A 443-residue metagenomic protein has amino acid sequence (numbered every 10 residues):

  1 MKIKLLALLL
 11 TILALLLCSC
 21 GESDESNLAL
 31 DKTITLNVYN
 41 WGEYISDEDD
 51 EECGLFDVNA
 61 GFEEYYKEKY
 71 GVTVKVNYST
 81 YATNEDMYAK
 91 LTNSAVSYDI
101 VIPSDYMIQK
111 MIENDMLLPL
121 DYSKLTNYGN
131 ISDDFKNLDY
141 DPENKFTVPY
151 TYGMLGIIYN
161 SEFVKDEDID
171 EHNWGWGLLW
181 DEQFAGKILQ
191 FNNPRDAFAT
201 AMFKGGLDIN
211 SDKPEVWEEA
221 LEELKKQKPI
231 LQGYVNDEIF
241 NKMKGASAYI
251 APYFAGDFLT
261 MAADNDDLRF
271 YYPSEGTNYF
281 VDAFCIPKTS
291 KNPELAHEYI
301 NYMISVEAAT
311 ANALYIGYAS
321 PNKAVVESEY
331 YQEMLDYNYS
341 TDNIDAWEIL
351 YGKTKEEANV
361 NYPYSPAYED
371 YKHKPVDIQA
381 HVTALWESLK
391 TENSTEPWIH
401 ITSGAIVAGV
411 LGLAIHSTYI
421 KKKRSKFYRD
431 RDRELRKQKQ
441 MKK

Functional and structural regions predicted by a protein language model:
L16-S19: C-terminal motif of bacterial Sec signal peptides marking the signal peptidase cleavage site
G21-S23: Bacterial signal peptide processing site
N27-K110, N241, P397: Early extracytoplasmic/lumenal segment of secretory-pathway proteins
N37-F56, S97-K244: Extracytoplasmic ligand-binding site segments that recognize negatively charged/polar headgroups
M107-K110, I250-D267: A ligand-binding cleft/hinge motif common to bilobed small-molecule-binding domains
N130, E218-K226, D237, D264-K288: Periplasmic-binding protein-like
P287-V360, G409-L411: Mature extracytoplasmic/periplasmic domains
Y351-K443: Conserved C-terminal helix/tail region of periplasmic/extracytoplasmic solute-binding proteins
